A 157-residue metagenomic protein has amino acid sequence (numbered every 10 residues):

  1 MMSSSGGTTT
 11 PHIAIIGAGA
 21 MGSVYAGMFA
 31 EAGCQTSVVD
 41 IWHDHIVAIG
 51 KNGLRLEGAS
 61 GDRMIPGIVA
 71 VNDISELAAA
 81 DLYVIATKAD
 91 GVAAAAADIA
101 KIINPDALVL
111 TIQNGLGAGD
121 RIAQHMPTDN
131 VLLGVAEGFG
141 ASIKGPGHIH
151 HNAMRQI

Functional and structural regions predicted by a protein language model:
M2-A59: NAD(P)+-binding Rossmann beta1-loop-alpha1 motif at the extreme N-terminus of oxidoreductases
A30-A32, P66, T128: Alpha-helix termini
V39, R63, V71-H151: Rossmann-like NAD(P)(H) cofactor-binding subdomain of soluble oxidoreductases
L54-A70: N-terminal glycine-rich dinucleotide-binding loop that anchors FAD/FMN and/or NAD(P) in oxidoreductases
A153-I157: Conserved anion/nucleotide-ligand pocket segment
